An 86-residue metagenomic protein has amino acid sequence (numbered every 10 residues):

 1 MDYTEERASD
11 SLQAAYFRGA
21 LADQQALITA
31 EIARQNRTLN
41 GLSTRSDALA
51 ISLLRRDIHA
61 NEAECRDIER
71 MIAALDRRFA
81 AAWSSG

Functional and structural regions predicted by a protein language model:
M1-Y3, S84-G86: Short intrinsically disordered terminal tails
Y3-A30: Short, charge/polar-rich alpha-helical segments
L21, Q25-L42, N61, I68 (+1 more regions): Non-transmembrane amphipathic alpha-helical segments
N40-L53: Short, Lys/Glu-rich amphipathic helical modules
L53-W83: Amphipathic alpha-helical coiled-coil segments
